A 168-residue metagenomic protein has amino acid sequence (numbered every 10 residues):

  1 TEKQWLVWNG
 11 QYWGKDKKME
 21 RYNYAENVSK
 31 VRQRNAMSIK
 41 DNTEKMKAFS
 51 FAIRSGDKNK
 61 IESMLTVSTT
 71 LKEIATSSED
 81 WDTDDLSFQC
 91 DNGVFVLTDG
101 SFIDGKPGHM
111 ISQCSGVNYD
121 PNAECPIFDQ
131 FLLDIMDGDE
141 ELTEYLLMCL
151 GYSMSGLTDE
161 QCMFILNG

Functional and structural regions predicted by a protein language model:
T1-M19, M46-K47, D80-T83, S87-Q89 (+1 more regions): P-loop NTPase catalytic core of nucleic-acid-dependent motor ATPases
Q4, W8-I61: Short, small/acidic-rich helices and loops at N termini and domain boundaries of DNA replication/processing enzymes
V7, V28-V31, I53, V67 (+4 more regions): Extended aliphatic helical segments
A25, I61-L65, L132, G168: Generic hydrophobic, helix-prone segments enriched in Leu/Val/Ile
R34, S38, I74-S77, E141-L142 (+1 more regions): Intrinsically disordered or highly flexible coil/loop and linker segments, enriched in small and charged/polar residues
D41-E44, T66, L71-E73, P126 (+1 more regions): Alpha-helical context
A48-V94: Extended, Lys/Arg-enriched charged tracts that mediate electrostatic binding to polyanionic substrates
